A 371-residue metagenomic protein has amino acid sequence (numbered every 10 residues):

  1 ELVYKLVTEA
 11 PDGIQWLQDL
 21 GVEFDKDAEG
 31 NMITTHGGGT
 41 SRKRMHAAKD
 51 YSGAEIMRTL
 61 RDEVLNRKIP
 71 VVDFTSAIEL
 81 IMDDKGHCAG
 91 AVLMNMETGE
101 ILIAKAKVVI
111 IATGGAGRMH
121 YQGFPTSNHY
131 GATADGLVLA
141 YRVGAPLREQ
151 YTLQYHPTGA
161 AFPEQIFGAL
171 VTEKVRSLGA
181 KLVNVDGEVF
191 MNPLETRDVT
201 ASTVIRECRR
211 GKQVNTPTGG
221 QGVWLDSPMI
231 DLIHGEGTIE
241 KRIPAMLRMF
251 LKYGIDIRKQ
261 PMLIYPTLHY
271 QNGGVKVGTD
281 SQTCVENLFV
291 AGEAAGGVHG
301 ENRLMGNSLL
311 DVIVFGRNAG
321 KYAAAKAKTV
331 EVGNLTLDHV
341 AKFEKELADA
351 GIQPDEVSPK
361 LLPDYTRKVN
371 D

Functional and structural regions predicted by a protein language model:
E1-L6: Glycine-rich active-site loop/strand segments that organize a redox cofactor
W16, V22-K43, D83-D84, V183-N192 (+4 more regions): Glycine- and aromatic-enriched mobile tails/lids
W16-E100, K105, A112, H120 (+2 more regions): Conserved redox-cofactor binding core of oxidoreductases
L20-E29, R67-F74, L147-Y151, G219-G220 (+2 more regions): Flexible, glycine/charged-enriched surface loops at secondary-structure junctions
F24-D27, V71-F74, I103-A104, I111-A112 (+7 more regions): General beta-strand structural signal in soluble alpha/beta enzymes
I78-M94, R242-A295: A glycine-rich dinucleotide-binding beta-alpha-beta segment and adjacent secondary-structure elements that constitute
V108-Q165, A169, P217, G306-Y322: Glycine-rich loop(s) and the adjacent beta-strand/alpha-helix scaffold that form part
L139, A145-D256, Q260, Y322-T329: An anion/pyrophosphate-binding glycine-rich loop and adjacent beta-alpha core in soluble alpha-beta enzymes
